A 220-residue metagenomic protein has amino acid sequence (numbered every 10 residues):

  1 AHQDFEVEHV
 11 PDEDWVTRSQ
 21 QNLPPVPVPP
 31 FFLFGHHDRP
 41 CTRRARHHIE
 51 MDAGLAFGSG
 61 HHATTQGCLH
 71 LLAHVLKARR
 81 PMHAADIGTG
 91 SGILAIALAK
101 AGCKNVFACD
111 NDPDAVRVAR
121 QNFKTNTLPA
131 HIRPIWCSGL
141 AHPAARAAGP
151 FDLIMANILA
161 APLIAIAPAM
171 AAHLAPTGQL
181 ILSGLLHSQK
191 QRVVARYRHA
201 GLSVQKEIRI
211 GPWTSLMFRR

Functional and structural regions predicted by a protein language model:
A1-R43: N-terminal auxiliary segments of SAM/dcSAM-dependent transferases
D4-E6, F32, N105, H131-R133 (+1 more regions): Conserved beta-strand segments of alpha/beta enzyme cores
F32, E50-D52, L159, I181: Conserved beta-strand segments that form the floor/walls of ligand-binding pockets within enzyme and binding domains
P40, G58, A161: Active-site beta-alpha loop architecture of Rossmann-like, nucleotide-cofactor-dependent enzymes
I49-E50, A85: Conserved beta-strand elements of the Class I
L55, S59-H142: Conserved SAM/SAH cofactor-binding pocket of Class I
N111-R220: S-adenosylmethionine
